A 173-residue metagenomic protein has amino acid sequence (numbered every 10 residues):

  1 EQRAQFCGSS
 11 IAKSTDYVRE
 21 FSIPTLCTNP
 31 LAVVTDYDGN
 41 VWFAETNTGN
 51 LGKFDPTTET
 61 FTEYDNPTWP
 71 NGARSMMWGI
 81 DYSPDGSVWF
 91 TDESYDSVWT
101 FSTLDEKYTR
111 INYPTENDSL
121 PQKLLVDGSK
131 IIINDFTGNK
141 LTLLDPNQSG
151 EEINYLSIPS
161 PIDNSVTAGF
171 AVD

Functional and structural regions predicted by a protein language model:
E1-D16: Blade/loop signatures of beta-propeller domains
R19-I23, T60-P70, K107-P114, E151-S160: A short beta-strand motif characteristic of beta-propeller blades
L26-D38, W69-D85, E116-G128, S160-D173: Beta-rich, blade/repeat-based domains predominating in secreted/periplasmic proteins but also intracellular
V41-N47, F90-S94, I132-G138, D173: Conserved beta-strand positions in repeat-built beta-propeller and related beta-rich domains
G49-K53, D96-T100, N139-L143: A short loop-to-beta-strand structural motif that recurs across blades of beta-propeller domains
D55-E59, S102-E106, D145-S149: Short loop/turn segments that connect beta-strands within beta-propeller blades
Q122-L124, I132-P146, E151-L156, I162-D173: Solenoidal tandem-repeat scaffolds enriched in leucines and small polar residues
